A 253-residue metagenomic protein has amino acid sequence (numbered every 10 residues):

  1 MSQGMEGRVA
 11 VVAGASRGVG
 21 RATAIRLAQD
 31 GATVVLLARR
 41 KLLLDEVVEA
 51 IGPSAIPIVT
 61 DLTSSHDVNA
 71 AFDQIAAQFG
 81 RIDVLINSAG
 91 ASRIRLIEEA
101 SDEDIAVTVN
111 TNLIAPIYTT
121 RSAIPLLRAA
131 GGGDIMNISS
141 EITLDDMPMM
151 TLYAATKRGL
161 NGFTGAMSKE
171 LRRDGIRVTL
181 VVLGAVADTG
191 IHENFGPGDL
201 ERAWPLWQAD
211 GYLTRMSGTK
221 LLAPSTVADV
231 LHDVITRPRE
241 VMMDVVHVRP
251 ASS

Functional and structural regions predicted by a protein language model:
S16-R17: Conserved glycine-rich cofactor-binding loop
D30-E46: Conserved glycine-rich Rossmann-like NAD(P)H-binding loop of the short-chain dehydrogenase/reductase
V59-A70, D102: The beta1-alpha1 cofactor-binding region of Rossmann-like NAD(H)/NADP(H)-dependent oxidoreductases
L96-I97, S101-V109: Substrate-binding pocket helix/loop in short-chain dehydrogenase/reductase
T120, T156: Active-site helix of classical SDR
S140: Residue(s) in the substrate-gating loop at a strand-loop-helix junction that position the organic substrate next
L180, L200-S253: C-terminal helical subdomain
